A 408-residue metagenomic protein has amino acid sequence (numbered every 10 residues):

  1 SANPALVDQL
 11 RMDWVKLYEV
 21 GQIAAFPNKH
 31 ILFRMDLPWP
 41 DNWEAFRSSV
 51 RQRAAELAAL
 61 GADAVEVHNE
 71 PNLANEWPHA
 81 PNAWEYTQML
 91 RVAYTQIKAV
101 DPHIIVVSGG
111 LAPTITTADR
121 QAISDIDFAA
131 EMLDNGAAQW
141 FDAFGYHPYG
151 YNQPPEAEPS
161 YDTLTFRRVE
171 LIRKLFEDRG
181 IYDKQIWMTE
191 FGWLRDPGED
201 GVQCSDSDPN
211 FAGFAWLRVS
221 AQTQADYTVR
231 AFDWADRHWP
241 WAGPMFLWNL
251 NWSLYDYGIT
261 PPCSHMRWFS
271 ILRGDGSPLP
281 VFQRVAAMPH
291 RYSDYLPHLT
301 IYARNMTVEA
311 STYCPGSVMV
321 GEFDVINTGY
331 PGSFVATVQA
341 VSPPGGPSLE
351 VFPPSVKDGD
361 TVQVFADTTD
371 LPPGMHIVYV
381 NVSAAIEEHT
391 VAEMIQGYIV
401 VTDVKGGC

Functional and structural regions predicted by a protein language model:
S1-G21: Boundary/entry segment of secreted carbohydrate-active catalytic domains
N3-P4, I23, V50-A58, T87-T95 (+4 more regions): Generic structural signal for well-ordered alpha-helices, preferentially at hydrophobic/aromatic core positions
D13-E19, L32, E66, G145 (+1 more regions): Conserved beta-strand positions in the central sheet of alpha/beta enzyme cores
G21-Q22, P27-R53, V67-A74: Structural motif corresponding to the early beta-alpha repeats
R34-V50, A83-Q222, Y255-D256, S264 (+1 more regions): Noncatalytic carbohydrate-binding groove/subsite architecture in carbohydrate-active enzymes
Q203-R230, W234-R304: Aromatic-rich peripheral "rim/lid" segments of glycoside hydrolase catalytic domains that contact and position glycan
L296-C408: Long beta-sheet-rich domains in secretory-pathway and surface-associated proteins
